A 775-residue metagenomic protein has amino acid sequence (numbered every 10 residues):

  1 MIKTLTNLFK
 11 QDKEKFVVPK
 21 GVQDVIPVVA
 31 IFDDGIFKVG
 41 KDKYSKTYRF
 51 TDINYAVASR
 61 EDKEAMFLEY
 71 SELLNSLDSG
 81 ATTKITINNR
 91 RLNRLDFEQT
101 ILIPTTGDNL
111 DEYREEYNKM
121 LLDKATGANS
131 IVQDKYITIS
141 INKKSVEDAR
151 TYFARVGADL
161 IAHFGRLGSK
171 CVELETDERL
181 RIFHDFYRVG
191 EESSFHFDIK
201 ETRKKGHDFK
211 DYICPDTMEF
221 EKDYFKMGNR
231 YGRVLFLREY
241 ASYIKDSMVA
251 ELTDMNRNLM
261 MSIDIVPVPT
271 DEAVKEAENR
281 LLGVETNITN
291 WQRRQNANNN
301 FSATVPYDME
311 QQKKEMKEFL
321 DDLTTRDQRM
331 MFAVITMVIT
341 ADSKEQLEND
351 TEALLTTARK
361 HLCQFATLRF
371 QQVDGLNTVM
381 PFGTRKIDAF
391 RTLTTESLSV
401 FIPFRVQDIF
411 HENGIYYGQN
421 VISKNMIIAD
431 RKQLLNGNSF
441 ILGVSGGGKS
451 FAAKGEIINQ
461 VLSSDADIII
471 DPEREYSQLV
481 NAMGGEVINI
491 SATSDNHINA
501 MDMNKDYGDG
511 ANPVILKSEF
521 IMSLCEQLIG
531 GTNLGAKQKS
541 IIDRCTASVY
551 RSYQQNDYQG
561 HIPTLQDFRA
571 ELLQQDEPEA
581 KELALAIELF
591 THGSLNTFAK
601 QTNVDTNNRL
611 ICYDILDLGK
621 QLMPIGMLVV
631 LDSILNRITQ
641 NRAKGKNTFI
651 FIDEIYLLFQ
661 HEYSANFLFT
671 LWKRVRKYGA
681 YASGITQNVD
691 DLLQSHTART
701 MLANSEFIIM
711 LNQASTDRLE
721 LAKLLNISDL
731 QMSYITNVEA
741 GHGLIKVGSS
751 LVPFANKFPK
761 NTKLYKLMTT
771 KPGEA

Functional and structural regions predicted by a protein language model:
M1-F404: Extended, folded cores of ATP/NTP-driven motor/assembly subunits in large transport and secretion machines
I53-N54, R60-S79, R90, T253 (+10 more regions): P-loop NTPase motor domains
R329, N420-I422, I428-N436: Phosphate-binding P-loop
I441: Hydrophobic anchor at the beta1->P-loop junction of P-loop NTPases
K449: Conserved lysine of the Walker
A452: Hydrophobic positions on the alpha1 helix immediately C-terminal to the Walker A/P-loop
G484-I488, T697-M710: A short helix-turn-beta junction within AAA+ P-loop NTPase domains corresponding to the substrate/partner-engaging
L725-A775: Conserved P-loop NTPase
